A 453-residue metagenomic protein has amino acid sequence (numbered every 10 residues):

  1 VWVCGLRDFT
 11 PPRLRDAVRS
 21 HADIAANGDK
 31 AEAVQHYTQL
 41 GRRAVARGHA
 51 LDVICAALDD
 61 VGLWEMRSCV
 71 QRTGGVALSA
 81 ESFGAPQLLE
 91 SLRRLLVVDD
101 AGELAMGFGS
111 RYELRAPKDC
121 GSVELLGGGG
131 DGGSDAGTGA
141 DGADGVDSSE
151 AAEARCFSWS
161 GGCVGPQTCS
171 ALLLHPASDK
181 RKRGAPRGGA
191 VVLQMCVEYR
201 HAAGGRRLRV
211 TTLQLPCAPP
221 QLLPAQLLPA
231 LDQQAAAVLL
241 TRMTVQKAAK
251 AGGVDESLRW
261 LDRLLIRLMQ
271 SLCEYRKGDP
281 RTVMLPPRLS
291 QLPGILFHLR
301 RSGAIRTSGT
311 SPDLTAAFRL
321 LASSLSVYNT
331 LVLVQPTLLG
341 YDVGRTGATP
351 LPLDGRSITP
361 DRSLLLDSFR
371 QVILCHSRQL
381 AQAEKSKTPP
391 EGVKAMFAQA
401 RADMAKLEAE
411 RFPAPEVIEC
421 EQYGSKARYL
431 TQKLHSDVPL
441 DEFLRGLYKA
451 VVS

Functional and structural regions predicted by a protein language model:
V1-S453: Extended acidic, low-complexity intrinsically disordered regions
